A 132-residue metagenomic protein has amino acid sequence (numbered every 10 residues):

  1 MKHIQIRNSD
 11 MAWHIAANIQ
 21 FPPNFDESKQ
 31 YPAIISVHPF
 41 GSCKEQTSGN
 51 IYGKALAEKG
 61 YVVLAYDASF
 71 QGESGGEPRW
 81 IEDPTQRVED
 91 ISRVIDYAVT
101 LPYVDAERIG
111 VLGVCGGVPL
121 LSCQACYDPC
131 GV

Functional and structural regions predicted by a protein language model:
M1-P32: N-terminal cap/lid segment of alpha/beta-hydrolase-fold proteins
Y31, H38-C43: Active-site glycine-rich loops that stabilize anionic/oxyanionic intermediates across multiple enzyme folds
S36-P39, A65: Structural cue for short, hydrophobic secondary-structure segments
G41-K54, A68: The serine-hydrolase catalytic nucleophile loop
G53-G75: Conserved alpha/beta-hydrolase
I81-P102: Alpha/beta-hydrolase active-site loop
P102-C115: Alpha/beta-hydrolase fold nucleophile elbow
V118-P129: Short glycine-enriched nucleophile-adjacent loop and the immediately C-terminal alpha-helix near the catalytic center
